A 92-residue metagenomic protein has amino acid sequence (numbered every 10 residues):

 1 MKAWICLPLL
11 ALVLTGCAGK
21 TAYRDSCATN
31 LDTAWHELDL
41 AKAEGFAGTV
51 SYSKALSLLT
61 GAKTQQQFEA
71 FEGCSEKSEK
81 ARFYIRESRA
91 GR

Functional and structural regions predicted by a protein language model:
M1-W4: Positively charged n-region of N-terminal signal peptides that target proteins for export
V13-G16: C-terminal motif of bacterial Sec signal peptides marking the signal peptidase cleavage site
G19-S53: Amphipathic, heptad-repeat alpha-helical segments
L59, Q66, F71, S78-E79 (+1 more regions): Inward-facing hydrophobic residues that define packing positions of alpha-helical scaffold repeats
